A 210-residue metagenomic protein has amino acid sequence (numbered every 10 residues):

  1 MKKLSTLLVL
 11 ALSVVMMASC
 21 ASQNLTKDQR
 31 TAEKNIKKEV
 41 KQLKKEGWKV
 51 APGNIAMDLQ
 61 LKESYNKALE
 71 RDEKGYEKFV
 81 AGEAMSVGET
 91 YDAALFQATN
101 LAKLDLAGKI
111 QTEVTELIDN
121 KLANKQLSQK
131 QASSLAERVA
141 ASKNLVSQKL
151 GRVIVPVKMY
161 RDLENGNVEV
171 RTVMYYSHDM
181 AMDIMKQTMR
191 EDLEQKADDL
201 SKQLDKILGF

Functional and structural regions predicted by a protein language model:
M1-S22: Sec-dependent bacterial lipoprotein signal peptides
C20-F210: Domain-level marker for long, solvent-exposed, non-transmembrane regions
